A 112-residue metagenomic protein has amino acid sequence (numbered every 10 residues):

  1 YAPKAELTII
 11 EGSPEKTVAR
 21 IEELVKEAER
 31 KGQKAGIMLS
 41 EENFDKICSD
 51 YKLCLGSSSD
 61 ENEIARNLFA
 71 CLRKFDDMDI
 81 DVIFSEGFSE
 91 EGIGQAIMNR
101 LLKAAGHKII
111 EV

Functional and structural regions predicted by a protein language model:
Y1-G106, I110: A C-terminal functional module that forms or caps the active site or interfaces directly with catalytic machinery
